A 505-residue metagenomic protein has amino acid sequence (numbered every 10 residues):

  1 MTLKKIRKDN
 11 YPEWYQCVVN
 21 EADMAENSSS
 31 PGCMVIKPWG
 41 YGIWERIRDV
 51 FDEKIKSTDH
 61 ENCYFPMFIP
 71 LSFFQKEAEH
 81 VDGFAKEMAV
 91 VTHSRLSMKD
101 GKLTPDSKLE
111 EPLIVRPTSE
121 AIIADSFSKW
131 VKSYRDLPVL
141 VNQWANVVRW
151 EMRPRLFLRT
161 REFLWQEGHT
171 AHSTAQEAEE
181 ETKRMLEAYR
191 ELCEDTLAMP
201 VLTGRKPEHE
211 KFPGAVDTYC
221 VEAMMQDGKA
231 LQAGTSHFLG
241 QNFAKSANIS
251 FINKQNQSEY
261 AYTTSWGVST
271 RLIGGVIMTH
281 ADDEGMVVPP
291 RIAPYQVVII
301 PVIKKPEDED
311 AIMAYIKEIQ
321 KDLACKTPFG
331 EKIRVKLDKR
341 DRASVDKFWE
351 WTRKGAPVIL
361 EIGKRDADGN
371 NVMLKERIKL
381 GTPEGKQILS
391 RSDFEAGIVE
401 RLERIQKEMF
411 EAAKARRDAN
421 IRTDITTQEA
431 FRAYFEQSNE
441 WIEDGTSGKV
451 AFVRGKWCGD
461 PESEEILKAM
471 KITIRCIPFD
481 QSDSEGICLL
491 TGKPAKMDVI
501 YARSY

Functional and structural regions predicted by a protein language model:
M1-Y505: NTP/phosphate- and nucleic-acid-binding module
